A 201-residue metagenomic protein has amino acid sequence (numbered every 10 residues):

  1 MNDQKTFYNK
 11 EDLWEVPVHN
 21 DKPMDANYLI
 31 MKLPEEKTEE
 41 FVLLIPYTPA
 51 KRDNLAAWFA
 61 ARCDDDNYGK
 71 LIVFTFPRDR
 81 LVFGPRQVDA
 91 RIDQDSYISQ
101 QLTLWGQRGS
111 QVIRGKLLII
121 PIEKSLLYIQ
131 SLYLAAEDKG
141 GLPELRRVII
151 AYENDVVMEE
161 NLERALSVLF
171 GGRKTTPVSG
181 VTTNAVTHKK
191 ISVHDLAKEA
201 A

Functional and structural regions predicted by a protein language model:
M1-A201: Accessory, solvent-exposed terminal regions and/or long lumenal/extracellular loops of proteins
